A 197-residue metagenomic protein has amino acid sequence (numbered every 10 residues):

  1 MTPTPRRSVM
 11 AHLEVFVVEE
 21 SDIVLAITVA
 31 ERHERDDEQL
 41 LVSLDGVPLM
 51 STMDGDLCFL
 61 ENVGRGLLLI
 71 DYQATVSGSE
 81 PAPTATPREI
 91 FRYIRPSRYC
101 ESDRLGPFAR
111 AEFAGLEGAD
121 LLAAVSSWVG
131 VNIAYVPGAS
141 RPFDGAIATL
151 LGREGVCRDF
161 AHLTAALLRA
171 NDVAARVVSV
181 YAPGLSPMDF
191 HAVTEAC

Functional and structural regions predicted by a protein language model:
M1-S79: Intrinsically disordered, low-complexity N-terminal segments that are enriched in acidic
L13, V42-V47, I147-A148, T164-R169 (+1 more regions): N-terminal start-of-chain detector that recognizes signal peptides and the immediate post-cleavage beginning
V17, I70, E80, T84 (+2 more regions): Secondary-structure boundary elements
Q39, L151-G155, T194-E195: Alpha-helix boundary/capping detector
G66, C157-R158: Glycine-centered small-residue hotspots that permit tight backbone geometry or close packing
S127, D159-C197: Hydrophobic/aromatic-rich core segments of domains that either
